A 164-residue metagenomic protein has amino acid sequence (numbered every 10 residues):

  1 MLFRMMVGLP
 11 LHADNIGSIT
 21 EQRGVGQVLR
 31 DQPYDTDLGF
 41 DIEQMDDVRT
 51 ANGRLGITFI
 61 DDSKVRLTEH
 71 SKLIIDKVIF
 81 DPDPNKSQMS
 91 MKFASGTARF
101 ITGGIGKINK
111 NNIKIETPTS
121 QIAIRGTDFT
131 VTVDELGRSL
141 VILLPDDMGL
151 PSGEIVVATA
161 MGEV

Functional and structural regions predicted by a protein language model:
M1-M5: Bacterial N-terminal signal peptides
L11-G162: Flexible, surface-exposed loop/linker segments and immediately adjacent secondary-structure boundaries
